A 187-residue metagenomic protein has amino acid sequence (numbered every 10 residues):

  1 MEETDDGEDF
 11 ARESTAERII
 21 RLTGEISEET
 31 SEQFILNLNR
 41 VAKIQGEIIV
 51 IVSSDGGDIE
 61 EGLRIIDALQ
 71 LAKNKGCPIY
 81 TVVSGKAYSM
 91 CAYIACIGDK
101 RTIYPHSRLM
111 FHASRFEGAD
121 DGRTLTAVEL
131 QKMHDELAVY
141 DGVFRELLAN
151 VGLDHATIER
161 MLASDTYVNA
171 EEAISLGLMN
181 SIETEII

Functional and structural regions predicted by a protein language model:
M1-I187: Terminal-region recognition feature
